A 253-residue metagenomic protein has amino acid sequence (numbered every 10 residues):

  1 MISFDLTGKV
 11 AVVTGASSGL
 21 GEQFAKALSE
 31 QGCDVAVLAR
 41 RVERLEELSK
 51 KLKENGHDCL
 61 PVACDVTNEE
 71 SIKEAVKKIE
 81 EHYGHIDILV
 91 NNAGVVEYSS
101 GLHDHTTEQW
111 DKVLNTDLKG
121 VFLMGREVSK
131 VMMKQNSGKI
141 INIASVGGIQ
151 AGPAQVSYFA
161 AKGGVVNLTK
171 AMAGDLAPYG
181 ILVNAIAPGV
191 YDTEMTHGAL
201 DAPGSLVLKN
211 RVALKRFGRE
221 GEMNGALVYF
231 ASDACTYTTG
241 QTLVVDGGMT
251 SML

Functional and structural regions predicted by a protein language model:
I2, V96-S99, Q150, V228 (+1 more regions): Short C-terminal tail/terminal secondary-structure segment of NAD(P)H-dependent dehydrogenase/reductase domains
V10, S17-G19: Conserved glycine-rich cofactor-binding loop
S100-L102, T106-L114, L208: Substrate-binding pocket helix/loop in short-chain dehydrogenase/reductase
G125, A161, T169: Active-site helix of classical SDR
K130, G174-P178, T236: Alpha-helical segment proximal to the catalytic Tyr-Lys
S145: Residue(s) in the substrate-gating loop at a strand-loop-helix junction that position the organic substrate next
A185, V207-T238, G247: C-terminal helical subdomain
